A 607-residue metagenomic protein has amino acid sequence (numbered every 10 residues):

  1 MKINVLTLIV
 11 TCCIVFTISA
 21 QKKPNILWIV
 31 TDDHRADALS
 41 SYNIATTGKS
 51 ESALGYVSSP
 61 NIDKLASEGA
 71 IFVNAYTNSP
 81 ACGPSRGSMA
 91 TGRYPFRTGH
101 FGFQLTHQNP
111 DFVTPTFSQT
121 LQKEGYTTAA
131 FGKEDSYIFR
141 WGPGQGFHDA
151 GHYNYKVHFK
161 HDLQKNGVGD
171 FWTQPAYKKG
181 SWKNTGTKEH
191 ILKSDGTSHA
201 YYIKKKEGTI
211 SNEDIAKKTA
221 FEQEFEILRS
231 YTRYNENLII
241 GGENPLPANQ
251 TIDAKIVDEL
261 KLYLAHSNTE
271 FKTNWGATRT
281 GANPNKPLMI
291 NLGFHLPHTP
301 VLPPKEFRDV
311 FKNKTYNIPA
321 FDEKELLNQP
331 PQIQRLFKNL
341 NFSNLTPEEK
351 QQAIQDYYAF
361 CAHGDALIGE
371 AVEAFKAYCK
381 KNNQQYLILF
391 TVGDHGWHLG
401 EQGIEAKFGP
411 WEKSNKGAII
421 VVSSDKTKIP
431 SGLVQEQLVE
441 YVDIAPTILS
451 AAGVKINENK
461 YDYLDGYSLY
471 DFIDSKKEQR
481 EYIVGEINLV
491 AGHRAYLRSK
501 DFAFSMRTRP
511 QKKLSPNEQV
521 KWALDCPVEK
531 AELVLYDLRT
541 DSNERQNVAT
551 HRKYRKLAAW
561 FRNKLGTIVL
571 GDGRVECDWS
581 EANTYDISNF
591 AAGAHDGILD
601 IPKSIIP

Functional and structural regions predicted by a protein language model:
Q21-A70, K305, N543, V548-Y554: Active-site-proximal N-terminal segment of extracellular/periplasmic enzymes that hydrolyze or transfer
Q21-P24, T31, A36, F342-E348 (+4 more regions): Long, internal low-complexity/basic segments
N43-R86, G92, G125-A129, N317-P319 (+1 more regions): Short, structured active-site-proximal loop/turn typified by the sulfatase FGly-forming signature C/S-X-P-X-R
I44, P300-P303, V310, A374-L433 (+1 more regions): Histidine-centered active-site microenvironments of extracellular/periplasmic hydrolases and transferases
G87-L246: Catalytic-site neighborhoods of secreted/periplasmic enzymes that process anionic sulfate/phosphate groups
A90, E373, A406-Y463, Y467-E478: Substrate-binding rim/cap in mid-to-C-terminal beta-strand-loop elements of soluble/periplasmic
P247, T251-G276, S343-L389: A long, amphipathic alpha-helix that forms part of the scaffold/cap immediately adjacent to metal-dependent active
E412-K413, I487-T550, S588-N589, G597-P607: C-terminal, low-complexity/hydrophilic appendages and adjacent surface loops of extracellular/periplasmic anionic
